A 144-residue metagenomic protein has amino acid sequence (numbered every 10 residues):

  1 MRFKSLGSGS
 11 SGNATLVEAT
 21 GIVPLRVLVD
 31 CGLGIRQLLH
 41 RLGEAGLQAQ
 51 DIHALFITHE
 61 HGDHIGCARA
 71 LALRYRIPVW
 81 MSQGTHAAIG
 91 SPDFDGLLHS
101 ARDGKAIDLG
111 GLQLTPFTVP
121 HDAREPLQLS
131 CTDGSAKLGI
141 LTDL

Functional and structural regions predicted by a protein language model:
M1-A45, L127-D143: Conserved beta-strand hairpin/beta-sheet module of binuclear metal-dependent hydrolase folds, prominently
S5-T15, H59-A68, A72, H86-G90 (+2 more regions): Structured catalytic core of nucleotide-sugar glycosyltransferases
G7, A54, H99-R102: Beta-strand->loop->alpha-helix junctions that form or flank phosphate-binding loops in nucleotide-handling enzymes
N13, L25, D51-H53, Y75 (+1 more regions): A generic structural signal for short beta-strands and their flanking turns/coil linkers
L25, D51, P78, L97 (+1 more regions): Residues at the starts of beta-strands that form the adenosine-phosphate
G34-M81: Active-site metal-binding motif and surrounding structural segment of the metallo-beta-lactamase
M81-A136: Metallo-beta-lactamase
